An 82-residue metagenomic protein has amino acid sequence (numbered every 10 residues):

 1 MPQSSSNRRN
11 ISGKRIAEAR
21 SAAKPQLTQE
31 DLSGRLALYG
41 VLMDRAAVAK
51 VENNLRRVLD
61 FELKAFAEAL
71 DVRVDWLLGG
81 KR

Functional and structural regions predicted by a protein language model:
M1-P25, D75: A short, Lys/Arg-rich alpha-helix, primarily the initiator
R15, T28, L32-S33, D44 (+2 more regions): Residues that mark the N-terminal boundary/hinge immediately upstream of a DNA-recognition element
P25-V51: Short alpha-helical DNA-recognition segment
L36, E52, E62, L78-K81: DNA major-groove recognition helix of helix-turn-helix
A46, N53-E68: Short, basic-rich loop-to-helix N-cap that marks the start of a DNA-contacting helix
K64, E68-R82: Short C-terminal boundary/hinge segments that cap the last helix of small helical domains
